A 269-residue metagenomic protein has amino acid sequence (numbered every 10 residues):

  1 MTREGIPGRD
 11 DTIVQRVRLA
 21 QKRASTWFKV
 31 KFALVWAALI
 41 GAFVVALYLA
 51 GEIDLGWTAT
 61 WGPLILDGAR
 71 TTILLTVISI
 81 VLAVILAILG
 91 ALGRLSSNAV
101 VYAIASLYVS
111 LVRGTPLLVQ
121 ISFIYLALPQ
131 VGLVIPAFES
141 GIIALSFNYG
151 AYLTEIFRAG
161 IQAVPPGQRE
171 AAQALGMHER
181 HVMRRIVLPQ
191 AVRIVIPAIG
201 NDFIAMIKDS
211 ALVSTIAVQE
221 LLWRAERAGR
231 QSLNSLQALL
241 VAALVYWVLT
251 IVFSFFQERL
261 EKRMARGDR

Functional and structural regions predicted by a protein language model:
T2-R269: Transmembrane alpha-helices and adjacent helix-loop boundaries
